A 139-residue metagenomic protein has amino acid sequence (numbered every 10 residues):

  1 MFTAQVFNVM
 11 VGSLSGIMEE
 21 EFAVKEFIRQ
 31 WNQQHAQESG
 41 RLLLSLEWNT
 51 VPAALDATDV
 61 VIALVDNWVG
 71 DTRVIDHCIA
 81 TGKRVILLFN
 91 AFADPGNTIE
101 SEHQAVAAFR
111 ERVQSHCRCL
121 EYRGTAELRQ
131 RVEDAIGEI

Functional and structural regions predicted by a protein language model:
M1-A4, R84-V85, A105-E111: Short, compositionally biased low-complexity segments
M1-V61, I79-T81: Conserved N-terminal substructure of TIR/SEFIR domains
V11, A63, L87-F89: Structural beta-sheet core signal
S13-S15, D66-N67, A91: Residue-level signal for short, function-critical loop segments
A23, F27, A54-A57, R73-H77 (+4 more regions): Alpha-helical scaffold elements adjacent to nucleotide-binding pockets in ATP/GTP-utilizing enzyme cores
S45, V85, R118-Y122: Conserved beta-strand scaffold positions in the cores of enzyme catalytic domains, especially in NTP/NDP-utilizing
D66-K83, D94-S101: Conserved TIR/SEFIR loop-to-helix hotspot centered on a Trp-containing motif with a nearby acidic residue
A91-I139: C-terminal interaction surface of TIR/SEFIR-family domains
